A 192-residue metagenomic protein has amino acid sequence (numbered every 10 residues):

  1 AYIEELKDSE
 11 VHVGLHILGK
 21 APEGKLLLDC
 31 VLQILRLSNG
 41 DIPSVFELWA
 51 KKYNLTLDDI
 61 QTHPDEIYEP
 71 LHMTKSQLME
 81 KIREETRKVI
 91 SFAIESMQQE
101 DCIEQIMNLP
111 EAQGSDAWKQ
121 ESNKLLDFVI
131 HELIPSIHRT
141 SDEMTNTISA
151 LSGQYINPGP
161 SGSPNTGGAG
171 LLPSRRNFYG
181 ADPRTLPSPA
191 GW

Functional and structural regions predicted by a protein language model:
A1-W192: Ligand/cofactor-recognition surfaces for anionic moieties
